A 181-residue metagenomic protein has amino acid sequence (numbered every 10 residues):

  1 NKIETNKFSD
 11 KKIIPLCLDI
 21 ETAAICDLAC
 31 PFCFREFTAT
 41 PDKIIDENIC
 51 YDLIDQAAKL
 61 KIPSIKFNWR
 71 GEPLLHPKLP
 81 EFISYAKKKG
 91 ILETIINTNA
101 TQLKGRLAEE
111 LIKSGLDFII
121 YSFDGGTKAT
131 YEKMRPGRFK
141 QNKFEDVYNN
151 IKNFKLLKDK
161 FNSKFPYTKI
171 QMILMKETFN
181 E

Functional and structural regions predicted by a protein language model:
N1-F118, K133, G137, E145-N149: Conserved alpha-helical substructure of the radical SAM core
L18, Y121, I170: Short glycine/serine/threonine-enriched helix-capping/active-site loop that flanks the nucleotide-sugar donor pocket
H76, Q141, K176: A short, basic/aromatic alpha-helical/loop segment that forms part of the nucleotidyl-sugar donor-binding site
S84-A86, F123, I173-E181: Short, electropositive alpha-helical surface patch
T94, T98-T101, I151-N180: Conserved strand-turn element in the central/C-terminal portion of the radical SAM core barrel that lines
G125-K128: A glycine-centered beta->alpha junction motif in the catalytic cores of kinase/phosphotransferase enzymes
K133-F139, K169-I173: Surface-exposed cleft-lining segments at the edges of enzyme active sites
